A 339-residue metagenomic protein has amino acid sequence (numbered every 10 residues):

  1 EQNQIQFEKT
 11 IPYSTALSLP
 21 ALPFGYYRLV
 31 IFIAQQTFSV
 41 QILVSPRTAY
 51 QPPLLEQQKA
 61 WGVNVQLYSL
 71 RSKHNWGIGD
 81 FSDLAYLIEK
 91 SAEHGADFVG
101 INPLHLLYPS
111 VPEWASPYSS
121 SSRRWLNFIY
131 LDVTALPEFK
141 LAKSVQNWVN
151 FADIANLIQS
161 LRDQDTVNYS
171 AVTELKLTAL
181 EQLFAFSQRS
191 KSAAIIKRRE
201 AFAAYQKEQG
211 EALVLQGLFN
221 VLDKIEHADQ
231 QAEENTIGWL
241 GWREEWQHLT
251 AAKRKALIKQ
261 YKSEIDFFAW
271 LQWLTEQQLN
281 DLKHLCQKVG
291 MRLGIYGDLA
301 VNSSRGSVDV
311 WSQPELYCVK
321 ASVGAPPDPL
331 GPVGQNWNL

Functional and structural regions predicted by a protein language model:
Q2-A60, W76-E89, H94, F98-P109: Extended acidic/polar, glycine-enriched regions that form or flank non-catalytic beta-rich accessory modules
L22, L70, S82-E89, Y261 (+2 more regions): A conserved hydrophobic secondary-structure block that centers on an alpha-helix together with its immediately flanking
Y27, S91, F219, C286 (+1 more regions): Conserved, mostly hydrophobic/aromatic
W61-V65, D97-I101, L293-G297: Hydrophobic faces of well-ordered beta-strands that scaffold small-molecule active sites in alpha/beta enzyme cores
V63-L67, S72-G77: Active-site-adjacent substrate/metal-binding segments within catalytic domains of carbohydrate-active enzymes
Y68, L104-L106, A300-S304: Active-site beta-loop-alpha junctions enriched in small/polar residues
S110-E276, N302-L339: Alpha-amylase-like alpha-glycosidases and glucanotransferases acting on alpha-linked glucans and related
F268-S304: Conserved, well-ordered alpha-helix/loop/beta-strand core segments that scaffold catalytic motifs
